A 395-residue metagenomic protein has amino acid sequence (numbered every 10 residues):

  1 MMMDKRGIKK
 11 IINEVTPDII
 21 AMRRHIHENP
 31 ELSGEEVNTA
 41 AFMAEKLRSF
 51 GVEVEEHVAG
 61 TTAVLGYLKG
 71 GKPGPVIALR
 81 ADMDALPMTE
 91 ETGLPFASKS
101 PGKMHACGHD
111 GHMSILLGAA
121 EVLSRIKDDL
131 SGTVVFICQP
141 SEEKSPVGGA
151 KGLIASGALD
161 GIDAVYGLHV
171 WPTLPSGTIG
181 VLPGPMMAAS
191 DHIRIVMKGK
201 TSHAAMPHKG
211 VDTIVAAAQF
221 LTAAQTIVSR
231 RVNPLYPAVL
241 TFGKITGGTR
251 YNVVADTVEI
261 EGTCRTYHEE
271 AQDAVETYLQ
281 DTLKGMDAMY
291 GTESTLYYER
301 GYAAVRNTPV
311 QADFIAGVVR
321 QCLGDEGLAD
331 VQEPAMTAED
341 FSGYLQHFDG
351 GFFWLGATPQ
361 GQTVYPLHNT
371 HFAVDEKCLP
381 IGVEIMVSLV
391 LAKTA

Functional and structural regions predicted by a protein language model:
M2-H105, D110, S114-L130: Acidic/His- and Gly-rich active-site-bordering loop/insert found across diverse amide/peptide-bond hydrolases
D4, V15-D18, M22, E35-K46 (+16 more regions): General structural feature for long, well-ordered alpha-helical segments within catalytic domains of soluble enzymes
I26, G66, L79, H109 (+8 more regions): Divalent metal-coordination and catalytic microenvironments
L68, M197-G199, C264: Hydrophobic beta-strand positions in extracellular immunoglobulin-like domains
A78-R80, I193-I195, F352-A357: Non-cysteine beta-strand/loop elements that form the S-adenosyl-L-methionine
L86, T92-M104, G111, L117 (+2 more regions): Histidine/acidic-residue-rich, glycine-tolerant segments that coordinate divalent metal ions
A218-A395: Metal-dependent amide/peptide-bond hydrolase catalytic core, centered on the "pita-bread" metallohydrolase fold
